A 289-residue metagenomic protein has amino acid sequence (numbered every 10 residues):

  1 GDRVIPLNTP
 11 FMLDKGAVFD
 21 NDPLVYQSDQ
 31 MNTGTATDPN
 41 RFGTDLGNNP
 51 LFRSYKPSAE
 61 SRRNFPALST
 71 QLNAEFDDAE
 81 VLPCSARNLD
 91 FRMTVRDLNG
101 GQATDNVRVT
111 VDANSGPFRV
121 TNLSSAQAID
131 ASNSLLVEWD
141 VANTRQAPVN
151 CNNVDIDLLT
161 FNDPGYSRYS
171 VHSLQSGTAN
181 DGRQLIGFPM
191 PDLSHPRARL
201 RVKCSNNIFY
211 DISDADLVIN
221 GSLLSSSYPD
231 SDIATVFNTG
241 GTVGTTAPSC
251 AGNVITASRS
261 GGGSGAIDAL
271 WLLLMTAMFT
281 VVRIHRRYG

Functional and structural regions predicted by a protein language model:
G1, S115-N122, S226: Proline-enriched interdomain boundary motifs that mark the N-terminal boundary and often initiate the first structured
R3-L13, A126-N133: Short, solvent-exposed loop/linker segments at the N-terminal edge of repeated beta-sheet extracellular domains
D14-N21, M31, D140-Q146: Acidic, Ser/Thr
V25-S85, D155-L185: Exoplasmic/lumenal beta-rich domain surfaces
Y26, F91, A198-L200: Hydrophobic beta-strand segments within extracellular beta-sandwich modules
V95-G101, S205-I208: Short, solvent-exposed loop/turn segments at the edges of extracellular beta-sandwich modules
G101-N114, S213-L217: C-terminal edge beta-strand
D268-R287: A cross-kingdom C-terminal cell-surface attachment/processing module
